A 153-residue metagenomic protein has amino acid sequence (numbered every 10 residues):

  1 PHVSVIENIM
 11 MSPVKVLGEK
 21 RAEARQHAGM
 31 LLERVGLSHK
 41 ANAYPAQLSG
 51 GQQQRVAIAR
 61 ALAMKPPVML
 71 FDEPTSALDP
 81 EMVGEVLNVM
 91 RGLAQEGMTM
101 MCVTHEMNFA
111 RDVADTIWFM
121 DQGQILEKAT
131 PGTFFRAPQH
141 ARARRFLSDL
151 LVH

Functional and structural regions predicted by a protein language model:
V3-M11: Short coil-to-helix segment of the ABC ATPase nucleotide-binding domain corresponding to the Q-loop/switch region
Y44-L48, Q52: Conserved ABC ATPase signature
I58: Hydrophobic anchor residue at the start of the ABC signature
A63-P67: A short, proline-enriched helix->beta-strand linker immediately N-terminal to the Walker B motif in ABC-type P-loop
M69-D72: Catalytic Walker B motif of ABC-type/P-loop ATPase nucleotide-binding domains
A110-D112: A short, surface-exposed alpha-helical micro-motif characterized by mixed small hydrophobic and charged/polar residues
